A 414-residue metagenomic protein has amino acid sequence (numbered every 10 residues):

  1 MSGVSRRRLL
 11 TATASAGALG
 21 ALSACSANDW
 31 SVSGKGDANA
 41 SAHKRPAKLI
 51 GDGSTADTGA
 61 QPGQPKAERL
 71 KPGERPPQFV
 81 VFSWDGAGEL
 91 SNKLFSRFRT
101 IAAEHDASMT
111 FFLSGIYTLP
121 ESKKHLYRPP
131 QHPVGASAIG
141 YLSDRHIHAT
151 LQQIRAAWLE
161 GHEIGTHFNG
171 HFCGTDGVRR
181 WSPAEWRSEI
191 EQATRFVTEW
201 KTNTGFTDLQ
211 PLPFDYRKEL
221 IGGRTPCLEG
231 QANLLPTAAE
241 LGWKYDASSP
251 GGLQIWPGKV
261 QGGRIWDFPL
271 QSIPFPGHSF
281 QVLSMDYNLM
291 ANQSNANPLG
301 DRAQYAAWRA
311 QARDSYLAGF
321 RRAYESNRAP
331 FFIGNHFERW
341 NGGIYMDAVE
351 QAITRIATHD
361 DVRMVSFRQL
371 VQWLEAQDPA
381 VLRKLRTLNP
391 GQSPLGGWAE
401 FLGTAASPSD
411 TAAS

Functional and structural regions predicted by a protein language model:
S2, R8-A27: N-terminal export signals
A21-A40: C-terminal region of N-terminal signal peptides and the immediate post-cleavage residues of exported proteins
G36, A40-T55, R128-D144, L209-N327 (+2 more regions): Active-site-adjacent pocket scaffolds in enzyme catalytic domains
I50-E163, G170-G174, N203-P236, G252-L253 (+3 more regions): Active-site beta->alpha N-cap acidic-glycine motif
G53-A56, A60-Q64, E74, T110 (+2 more regions): C-terminal domain-boundary segment and adjacent tail
F95, R99, T150-R155, R187-V197 (+3 more regions): Generic structural signal for well-ordered alpha-helices, preferentially at hydrophobic/aromatic core positions
A103-A107, L159, R195-T202, A239 (+3 more regions): Sec-exported extracytoplasmic/periplasmic mature domains
T175-Q192: Active-site cleft segment of glycoside hydrolase catalytic domains centered on the general acid/base Glu
